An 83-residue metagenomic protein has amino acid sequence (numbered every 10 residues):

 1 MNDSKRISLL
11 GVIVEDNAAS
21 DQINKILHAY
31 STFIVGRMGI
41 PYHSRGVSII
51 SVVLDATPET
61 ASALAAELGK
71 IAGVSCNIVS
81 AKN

Functional and structural regions predicted by a protein language model:
M1-N83: Long, contiguous binding/interaction regions
